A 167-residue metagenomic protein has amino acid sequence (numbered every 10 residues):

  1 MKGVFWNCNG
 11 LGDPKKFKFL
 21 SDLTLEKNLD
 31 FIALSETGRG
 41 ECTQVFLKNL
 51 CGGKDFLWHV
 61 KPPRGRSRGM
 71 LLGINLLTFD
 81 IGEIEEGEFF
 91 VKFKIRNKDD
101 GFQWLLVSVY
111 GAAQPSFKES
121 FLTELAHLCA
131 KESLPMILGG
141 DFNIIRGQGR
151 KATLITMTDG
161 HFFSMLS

Functional and structural regions predicted by a protein language model:
M1-S167: A shared catalytic/ligand-binding motif for oxyanion handling
